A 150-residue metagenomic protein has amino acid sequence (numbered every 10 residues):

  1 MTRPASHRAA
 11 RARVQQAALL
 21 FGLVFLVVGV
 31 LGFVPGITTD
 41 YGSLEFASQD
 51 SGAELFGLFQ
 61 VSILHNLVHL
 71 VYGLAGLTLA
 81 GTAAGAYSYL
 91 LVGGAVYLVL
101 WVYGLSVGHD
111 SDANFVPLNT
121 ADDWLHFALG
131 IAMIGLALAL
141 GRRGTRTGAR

Functional and structural regions predicted by a protein language model:
T2-R150: Membrane-interface extramembranous regions
